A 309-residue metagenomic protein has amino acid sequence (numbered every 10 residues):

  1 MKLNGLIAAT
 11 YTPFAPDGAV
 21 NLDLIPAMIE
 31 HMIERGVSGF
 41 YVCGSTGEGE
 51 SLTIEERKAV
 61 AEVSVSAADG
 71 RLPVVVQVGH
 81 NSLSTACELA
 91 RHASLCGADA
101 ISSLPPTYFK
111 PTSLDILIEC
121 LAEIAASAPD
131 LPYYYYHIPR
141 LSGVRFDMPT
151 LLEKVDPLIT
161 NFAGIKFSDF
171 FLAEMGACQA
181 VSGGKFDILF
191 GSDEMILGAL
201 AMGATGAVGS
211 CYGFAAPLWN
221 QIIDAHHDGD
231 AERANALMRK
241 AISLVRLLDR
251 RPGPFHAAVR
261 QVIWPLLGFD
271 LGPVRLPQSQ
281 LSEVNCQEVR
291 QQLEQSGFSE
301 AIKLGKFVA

Functional and structural regions predicted by a protein language model:
K2, I7-Y11, R35, A204 (+1 more regions): C-terminal alpha-helical cap/extension of soluble enzyme domains
K2-V144: Active-site beta->alpha loop and helix N-cap motifs at the rims of alpha/beta catalytic domains
A8, N21, V42, G47-E50 (+6 more regions): Short, flexible micro-motifs
G18, E50, G79, K185-F186 (+2 more regions): A generic secondary-structure micro-motif detector that highlights 1-2 residue hydrophobic/ambivalent hotspots embedded
I25, R57, A61, A86 (+5 more regions): A general structural signal for well-ordered alpha-helical segments in protein cores
L52-I54, S113-I116, F146-D147, A201 (+2 more regions): Short secondary-structure transition/capping segments
A125-L131, P139-I242, L248, P252: Catalytic alpha/beta core domains of metabolic enzymes, predominantly
